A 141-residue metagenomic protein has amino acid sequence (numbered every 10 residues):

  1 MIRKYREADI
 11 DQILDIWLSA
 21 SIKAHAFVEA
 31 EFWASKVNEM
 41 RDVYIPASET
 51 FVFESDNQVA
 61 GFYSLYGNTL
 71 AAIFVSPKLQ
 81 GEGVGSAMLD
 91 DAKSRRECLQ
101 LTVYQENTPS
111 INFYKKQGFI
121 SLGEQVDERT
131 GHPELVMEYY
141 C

Functional and structural regions predicted by a protein language model:
M1-D15: A short beta-loop-alpha structural element at the N-terminal edge of CoA-dependent acyl/N-acetyltransferase catalytic
L14-M40: Conserved GNAT-fold acetyl-CoA-binding loop/helix
R41-V52, T69: A short helix-loop-beta-strand connector motif used in the catalytic cores of GNAT acetyltransferases and, in some
E49-G61: Conserved beta-hairpin
T69-Q80, V103-Y104: A short, internal acetyl-CoA/4′-phosphopantetheine-binding micro-motif in the GNAT/acyltransferase core
G81-S94, N112-K116: Conserved acetyl-CoA-binding loop-helix of GNAT-fold acetyltransferases
S94-E106: Conserved GNAT acetyl-CoA-binding A-motif
T102-Y104, I120-V136: Conserved catalytic-core motifs of GNAT/GCN5-like acyltransferases
